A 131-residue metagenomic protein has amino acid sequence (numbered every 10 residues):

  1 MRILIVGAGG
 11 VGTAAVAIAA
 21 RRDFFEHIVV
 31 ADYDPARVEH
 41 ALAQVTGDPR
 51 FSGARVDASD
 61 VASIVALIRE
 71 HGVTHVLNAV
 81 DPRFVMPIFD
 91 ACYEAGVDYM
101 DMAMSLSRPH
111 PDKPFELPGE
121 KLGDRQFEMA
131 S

Functional and structural regions predicted by a protein language model:
I3-G9: Conserved N-terminal Rossmann-fold NAD(P)-binding element of oxidoreductases
G12-A15: N-terminal Rossmann-fold NAD(P) dinucleotide-binding loop
A19: Aromatic pocket-lining residues of Rossmann-like dinucleotide-binding sites
E26-V29: Short beta-strand element of Class I
Y33-R37: Helix N-cap at the beta1-alpha1 junction of Rossmann-like dinucleotide-binding domains, i.e., the first residues
F51-G53: Hydrophobic/aromatic anchor residues within beta-strands of the central parallel beta-sheet of Rossmann-like
R55-V73, V80, F84-I88: Conserved Rossmann-fold cofactor-binding substructure of NAD(P)-dependent oxidoreductases
P82-S131: Glycine-/Pro-rich loop/turn segments that contact NAD(P) or position catalytic residues in Rossmann-like domains
